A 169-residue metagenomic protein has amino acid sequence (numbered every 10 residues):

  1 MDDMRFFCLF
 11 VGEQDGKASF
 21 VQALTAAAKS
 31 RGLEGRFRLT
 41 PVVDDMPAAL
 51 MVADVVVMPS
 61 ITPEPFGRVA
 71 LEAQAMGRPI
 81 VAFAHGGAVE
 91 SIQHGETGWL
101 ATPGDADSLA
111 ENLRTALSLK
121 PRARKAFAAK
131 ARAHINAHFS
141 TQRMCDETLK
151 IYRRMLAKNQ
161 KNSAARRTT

Functional and structural regions predicted by a protein language model:
M1-R38: A conserved nucleotide-sugar
V42-V43, A49-A53, R68: Short alpha-helical donor nucleotide-sugar binding micro-motif in glycosyltransferases
P47, P65, A70-A75, V89-E90 (+1 more regions): Short alpha-helical segment that forms part of, or immediately flanks, the ligand-binding pocket in carbohydrate-active
M51-P65, R78: Acidic donor-binding loop of glycosyltransferase active sites
P79-A82, I92: Short hydrophobic beta-strand element within catalytic cores of glycosyltransferases and related nucleotide-activated
H94-G95, W99-A106, T115-P121: Conserved acidic donor-binding segment of nucleotide-sugar-dependent glycosyltransferases
S108, T115, R122-H138, E147-K150: A short, well-ordered alpha-helix in the C-terminal region of glycosyltransferases
A137, T141-T169: C-terminal alpha-helical cap of glycosyltransferases
